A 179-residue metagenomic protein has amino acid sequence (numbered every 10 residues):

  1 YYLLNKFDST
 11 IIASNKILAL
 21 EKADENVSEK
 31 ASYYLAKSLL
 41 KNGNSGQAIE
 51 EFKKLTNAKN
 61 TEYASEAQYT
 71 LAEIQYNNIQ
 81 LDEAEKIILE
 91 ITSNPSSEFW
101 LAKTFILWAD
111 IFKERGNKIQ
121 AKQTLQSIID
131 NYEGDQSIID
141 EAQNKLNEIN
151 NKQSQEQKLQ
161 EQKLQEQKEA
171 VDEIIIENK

Functional and structural regions predicted by a protein language model:
Y1-K179: Acidic, polar-rich low-complexity tracts and alpha-helical solenoid repeat scaffolds
